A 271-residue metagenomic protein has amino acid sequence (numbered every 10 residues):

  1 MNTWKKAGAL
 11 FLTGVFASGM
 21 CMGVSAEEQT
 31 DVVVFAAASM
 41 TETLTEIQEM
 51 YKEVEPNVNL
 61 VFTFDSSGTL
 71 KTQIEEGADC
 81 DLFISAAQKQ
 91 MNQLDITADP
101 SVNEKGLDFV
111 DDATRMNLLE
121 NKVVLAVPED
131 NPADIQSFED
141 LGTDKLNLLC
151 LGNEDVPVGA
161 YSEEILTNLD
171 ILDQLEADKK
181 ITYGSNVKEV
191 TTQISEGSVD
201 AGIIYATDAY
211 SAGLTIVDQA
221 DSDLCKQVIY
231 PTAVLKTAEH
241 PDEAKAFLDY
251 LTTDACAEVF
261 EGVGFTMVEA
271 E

Functional and structural regions predicted by a protein language model:
M1-A26: Sec-dependent N-terminal signal peptides of Gram-positive bacterial secreted proteins and lipoproteins
M22, E27-V54, T63, G68 (+5 more regions): Exported/periplasmic ABC-transporter solute-binding proteins
G77-D79: Charged, often glycine-rich, active-site loop that binds/positions anionic groups
D81-S85: Periplasmic-binding protein-like
V110-D111: Alpha-helical scaffolding within the catalytic cores of extracellular/periplasmic polymer-degrading hydrolases
